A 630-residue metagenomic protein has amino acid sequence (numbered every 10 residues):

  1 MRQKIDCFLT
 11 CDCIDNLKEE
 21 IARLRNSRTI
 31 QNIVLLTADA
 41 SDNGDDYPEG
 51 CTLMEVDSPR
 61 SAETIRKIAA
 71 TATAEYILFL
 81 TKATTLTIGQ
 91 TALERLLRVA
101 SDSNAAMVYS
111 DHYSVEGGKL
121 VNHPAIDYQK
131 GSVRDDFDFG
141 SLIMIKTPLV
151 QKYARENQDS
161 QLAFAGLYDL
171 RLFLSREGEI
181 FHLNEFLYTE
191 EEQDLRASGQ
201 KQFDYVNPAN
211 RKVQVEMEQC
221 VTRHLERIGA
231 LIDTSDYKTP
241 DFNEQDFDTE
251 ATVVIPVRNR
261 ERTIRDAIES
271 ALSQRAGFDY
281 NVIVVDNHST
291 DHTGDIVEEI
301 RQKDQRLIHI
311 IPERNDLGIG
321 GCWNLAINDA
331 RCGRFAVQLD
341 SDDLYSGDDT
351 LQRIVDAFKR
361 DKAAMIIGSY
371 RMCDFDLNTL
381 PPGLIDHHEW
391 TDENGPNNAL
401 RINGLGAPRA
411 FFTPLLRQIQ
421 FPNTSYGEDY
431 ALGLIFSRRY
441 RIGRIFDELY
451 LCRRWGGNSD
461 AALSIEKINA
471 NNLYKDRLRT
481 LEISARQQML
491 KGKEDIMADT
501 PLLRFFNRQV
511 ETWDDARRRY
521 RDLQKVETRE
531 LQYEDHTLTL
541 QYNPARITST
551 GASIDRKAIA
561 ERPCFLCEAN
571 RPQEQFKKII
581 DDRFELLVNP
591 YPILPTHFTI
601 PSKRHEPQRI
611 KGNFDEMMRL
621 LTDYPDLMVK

Functional and structural regions predicted by a protein language model:
K4-N16, S27, L36, A251-T263 (+3 more regions): A conserved hydrophobic helix/loop-capping motif in glycosyltransferases and polysaccharide synthases
E20-Q31, E269-D279: Short, acidic, metal-binding catalytic loop of nucleotide-sugar glycosyltransferases
T37-D45, T85, D286-I296, N315: A conserved acidic beta->alpha catalytic loop
D57-T71, E313-R331: Glycine-rich, basic loop-to-helix element that forms the pyrophosphate-binding segment of sugar-nucleotide handling
Q90-N122, D349-P382: Conserved donor NDP-sugar-binding/catalytic core segment of glycosyltransferases
G117-S141, S369, P382-I402: Short, flexible, basic/aromatic active-site loop/helix in glycosyltransferases
S160-L170, S425-L432: Acidic donor-binding loop at a coil-to-helix junction in glycosyltransferase catalytic cores that engages
D495-P607, G612, L627: Active-site microenvironments that recognize anionic phosphate/pyrophosphate groups
